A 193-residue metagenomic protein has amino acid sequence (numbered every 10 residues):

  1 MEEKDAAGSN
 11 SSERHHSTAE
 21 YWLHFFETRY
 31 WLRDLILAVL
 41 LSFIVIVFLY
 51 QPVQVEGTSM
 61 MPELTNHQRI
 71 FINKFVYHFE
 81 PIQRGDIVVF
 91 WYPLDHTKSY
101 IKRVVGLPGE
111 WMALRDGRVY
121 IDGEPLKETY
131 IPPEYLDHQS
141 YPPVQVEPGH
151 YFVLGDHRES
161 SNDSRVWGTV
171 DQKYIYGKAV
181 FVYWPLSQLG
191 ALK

Functional and structural regions predicted by a protein language model:
M1-S99, D171-K193: Protein maturation boundaries and topogenic segments
E63, P81-Q83, V105, M112-A113 (+1 more regions): Extracellular/periplasmic catalytic domains that process cell-envelope and extracellular macromolecules
S99-P125: Mid-length scaffold segments of soluble, non-membrane domains
I121-Q139: PP2C/PPM family metal-dependent serine/threonine protein phosphatase catalytic domain, recognizing the conserved
Y135-H150: Acidic loop->beta-strand submotif enriched in PP2C/PPM serine/threonine phosphatases
G155: Phosphate/adenylate-binding glycine loop and adjacent helical scaffold
E159-V166: Active-site loop architecture of trypsin-fold serine endopeptidases
